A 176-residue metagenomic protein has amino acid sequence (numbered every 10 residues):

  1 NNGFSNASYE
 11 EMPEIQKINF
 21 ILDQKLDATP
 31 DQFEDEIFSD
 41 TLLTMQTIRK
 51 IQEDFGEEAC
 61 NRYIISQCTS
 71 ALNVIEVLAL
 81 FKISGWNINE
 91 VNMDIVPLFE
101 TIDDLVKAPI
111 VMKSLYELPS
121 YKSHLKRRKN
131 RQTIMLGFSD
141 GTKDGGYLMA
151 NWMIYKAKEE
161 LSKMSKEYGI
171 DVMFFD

Functional and structural regions predicted by a protein language model:
N1-D54: Extended, charge-enriched "interface" segments that sit outside catalytic cores
P30-F38, I64-S66, K143-I154: The substrate-binding groove and active-site-proximal loops of carbohydrate-active enzymes, especially glycoside
I37-D40, R62-C68, V96-E100: Catalytic beta/alpha-barrel core
S39, L43, L72, K156: Conserved active-site and cofactor/substrate-binding residues in soluble primary-metabolism enzymes
L43, M93-D94: Aromatic-lined substrate-binding rim segments of carbohydrate-active enzymes
Q46-R49, C68, L72, K82: Long, structured ligand/cofactor-binding scaffold of large enzymes
I51-E53, E58, I75-I88, V96 (+1 more regions): Active-site capping/gating regions of soluble enzymes
R62, N89-E90: Short, surface-exposed helix-loop/turn micro-motifs enriched in polar/charged residues
